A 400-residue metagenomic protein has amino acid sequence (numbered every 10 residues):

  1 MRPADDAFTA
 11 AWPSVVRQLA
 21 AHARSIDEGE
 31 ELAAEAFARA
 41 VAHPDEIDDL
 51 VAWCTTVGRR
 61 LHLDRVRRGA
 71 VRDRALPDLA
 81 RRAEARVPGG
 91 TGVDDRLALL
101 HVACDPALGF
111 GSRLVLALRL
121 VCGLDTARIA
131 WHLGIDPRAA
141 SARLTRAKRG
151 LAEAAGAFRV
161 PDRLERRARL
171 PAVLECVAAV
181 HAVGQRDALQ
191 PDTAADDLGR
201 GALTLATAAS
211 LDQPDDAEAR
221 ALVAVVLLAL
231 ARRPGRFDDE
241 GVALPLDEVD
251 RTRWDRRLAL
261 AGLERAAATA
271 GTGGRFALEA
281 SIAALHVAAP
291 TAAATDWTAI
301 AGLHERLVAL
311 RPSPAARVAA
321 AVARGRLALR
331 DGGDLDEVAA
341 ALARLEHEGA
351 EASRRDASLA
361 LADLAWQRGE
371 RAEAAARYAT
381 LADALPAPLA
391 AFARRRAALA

Functional and structural regions predicted by a protein language model:
M1-L19, D27, D45-D48, R167-E175: A short, charge-rich alpha-helical start-of-domain segment used by transcription regulators
V15, L19, G29-A40, A147 (+1 more regions): Short, small-hydrophobic-rich alpha-helical interface motif
I26-T55, P77, C122, L222: Conserved RNAP core-binding helix
T56-P77, E153: Arg/Lys-rich amphipathic alpha helix in sigma70-family domain 2
D73, P77-T126, I135-L303: Amphipathic helix-loop-helix modules that constitute alpha-helical solenoid scaffolds
E175, L222, V226-A229, E279 (+6 more regions): "A position-specific structural signal for the A-helix of alpha-solenoid helical repeats
L230, T291-A294, L327-D331, R368: Structural motif corresponding to the intra-repeat A-B loop/turn of tetratricopeptide repeats
